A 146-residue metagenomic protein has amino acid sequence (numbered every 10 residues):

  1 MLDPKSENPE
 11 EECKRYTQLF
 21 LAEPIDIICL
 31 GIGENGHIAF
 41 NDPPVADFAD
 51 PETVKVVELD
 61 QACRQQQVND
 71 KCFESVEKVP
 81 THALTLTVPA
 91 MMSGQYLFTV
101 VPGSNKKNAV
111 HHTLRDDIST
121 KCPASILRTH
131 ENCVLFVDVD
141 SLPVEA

Functional and structural regions predicted by a protein language model:
L2-A146: Conserved phosphate- and dinucleotide-binding cores of soluble alpha/beta proteins, encompassing both enzyme active
